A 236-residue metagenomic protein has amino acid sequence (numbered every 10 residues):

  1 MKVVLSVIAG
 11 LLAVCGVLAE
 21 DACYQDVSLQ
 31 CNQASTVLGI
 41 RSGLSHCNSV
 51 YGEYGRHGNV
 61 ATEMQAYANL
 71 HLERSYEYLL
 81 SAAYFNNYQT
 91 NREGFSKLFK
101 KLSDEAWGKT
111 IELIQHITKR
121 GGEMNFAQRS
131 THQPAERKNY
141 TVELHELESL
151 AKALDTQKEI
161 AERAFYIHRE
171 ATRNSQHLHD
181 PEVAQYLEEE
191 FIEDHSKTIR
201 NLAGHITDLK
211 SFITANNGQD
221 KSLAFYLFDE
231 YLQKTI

Functional and structural regions predicted by a protein language model:
K2-I236: Iron-associated oxidoreductase/ferritin-like identity signal
